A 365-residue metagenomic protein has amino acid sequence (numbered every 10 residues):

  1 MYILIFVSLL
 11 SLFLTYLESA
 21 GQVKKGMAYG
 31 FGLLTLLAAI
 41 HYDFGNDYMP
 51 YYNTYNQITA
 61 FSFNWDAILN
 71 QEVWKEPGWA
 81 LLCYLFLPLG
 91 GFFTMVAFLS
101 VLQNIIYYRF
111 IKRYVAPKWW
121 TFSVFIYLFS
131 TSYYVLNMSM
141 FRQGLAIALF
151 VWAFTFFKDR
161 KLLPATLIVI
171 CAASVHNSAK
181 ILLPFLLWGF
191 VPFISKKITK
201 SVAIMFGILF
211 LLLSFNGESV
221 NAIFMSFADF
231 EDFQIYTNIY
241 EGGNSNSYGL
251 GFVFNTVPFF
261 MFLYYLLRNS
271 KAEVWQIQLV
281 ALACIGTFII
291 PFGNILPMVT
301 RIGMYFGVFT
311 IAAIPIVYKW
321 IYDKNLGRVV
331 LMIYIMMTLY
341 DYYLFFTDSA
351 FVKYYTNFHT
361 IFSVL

Functional and structural regions predicted by a protein language model:
Y29, I111-F129: Transmembrane-helix signature of polytopic, membrane-embedded enzymes that assemble or transfer cell-envelope glycans
F44, M49-Y52, N56-T59, A80 (+2 more regions): Alpha-helical transmembrane segments and terminal signal-anchor/GPI-anchor hydrophobic tails, characterized by long
M49-Q57, D66-G90: Short hydrophobic/aromatic helix or loop-helix immediately within or flanking a transmembrane segment in polytopic
P77, P88-Q103: Loop-to-helix entry region of an early transmembrane alpha helix in multi-pass inner-membrane enzymes
F98-Y114: Transmembrane-helix motifs of polytopic, lipid-linked glycan transferases
M138-Q143: Short acidic/glycine- and proline-prone juxtamembrane loop motifs at membrane-interface regions of multi-pass membrane
F150-L163: Membrane-interface transmembrane helices that cradle and orient dolichyl/undecaprenyl
A165-L167, S178-G189: Transmembrane-embedded, aromatic-rich helix segments that form part of the hydrophobic channel/pocket engaging
